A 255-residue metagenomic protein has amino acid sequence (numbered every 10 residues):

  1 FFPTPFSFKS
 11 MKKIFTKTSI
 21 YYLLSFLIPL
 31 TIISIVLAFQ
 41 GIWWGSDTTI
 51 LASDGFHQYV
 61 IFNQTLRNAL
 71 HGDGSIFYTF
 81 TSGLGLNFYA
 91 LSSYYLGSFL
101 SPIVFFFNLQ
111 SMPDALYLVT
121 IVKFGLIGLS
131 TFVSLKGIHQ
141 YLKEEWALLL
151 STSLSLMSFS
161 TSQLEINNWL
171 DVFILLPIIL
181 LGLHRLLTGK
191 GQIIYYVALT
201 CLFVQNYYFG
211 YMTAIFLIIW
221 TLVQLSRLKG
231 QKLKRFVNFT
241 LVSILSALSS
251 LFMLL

Functional and structural regions predicted by a protein language model:
F1-I42, N238: Start-transfer (signal-anchor) and selected internal transmembrane alpha helices of multi-pass inner/ER membrane
F8-F15, T81, I103, S226 (+2 more regions): Short helical patches
I14-L27, W44-I50, V204-L225, F236-V237: Alpha-helical transmembrane segments and their immediate interhelical/interface regions in integral membrane proteins
F15-S19, L84-N87, P113, Y117-T120 (+5 more regions): Membrane-water interface of alpha-helical transmembrane segments
L23, L27, I33-Q40, E145 (+5 more regions): Residue-level recognition of alpha-helix termini/interfacial anchor residues
I32-T131, T152-F173, M212: Membrane-interface coil-to-helix junctions
I42-S46, L109, G189, L225-K232: Transmembrane helix-loop junctions in multipass membrane proteins, especially transporters and channels
G125-G137, E144-S226, N238-L255: Membrane-embedded helix bundles of polyisoprenyl
